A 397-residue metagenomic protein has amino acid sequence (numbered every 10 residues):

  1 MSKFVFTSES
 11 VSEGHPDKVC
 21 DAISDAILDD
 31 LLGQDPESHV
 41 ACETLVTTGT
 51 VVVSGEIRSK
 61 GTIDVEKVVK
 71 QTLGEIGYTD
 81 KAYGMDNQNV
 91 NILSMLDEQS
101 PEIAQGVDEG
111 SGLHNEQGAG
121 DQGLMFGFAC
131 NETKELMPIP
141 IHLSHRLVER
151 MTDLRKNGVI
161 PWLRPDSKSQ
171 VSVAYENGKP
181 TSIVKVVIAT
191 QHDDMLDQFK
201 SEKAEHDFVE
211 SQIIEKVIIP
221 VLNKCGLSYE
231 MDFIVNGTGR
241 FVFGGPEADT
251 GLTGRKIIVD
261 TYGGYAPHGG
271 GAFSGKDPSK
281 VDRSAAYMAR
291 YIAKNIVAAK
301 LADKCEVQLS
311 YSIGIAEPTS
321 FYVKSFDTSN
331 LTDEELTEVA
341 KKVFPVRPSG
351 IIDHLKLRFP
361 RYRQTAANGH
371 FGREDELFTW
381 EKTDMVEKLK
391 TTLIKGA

Functional and structural regions predicted by a protein language model:
M1-A41: N-terminal, positively charged regions that mediate nucleic acid binding
T7, K67, Q71-F243, A367 (+1 more regions): Glycine-rich, mobile lid/loop segments that gate access to catalytic sites or pores
E9-V11, H15-C20, Q117-T133, V242-A266 (+2 more regions): Conserved phosphate/anionic-ligand binding catalytic regions in large, soluble enzymes, centered on
S38-C42, S167-V173, M231-V235, L301-S312: A short glycine-rich, hydrophobically flanked beta-strand micro-motif that places a catalytic Asp/Glu for divalent metal
A41-S59, I313-E317: Short, charge-patterned binding micro-sites
T47, A302-K304, Y311-A397: Internal helix-turn-beta structural module
D197-I296: Glycine-rich anion/phosphate-binding loop at the beta-strand->alpha-helix junction
P220-C225, K276-K280, A289, N295-C305 (+1 more regions): Flexible helix-coil linker/hinge segments at domain or subdomain boundaries
